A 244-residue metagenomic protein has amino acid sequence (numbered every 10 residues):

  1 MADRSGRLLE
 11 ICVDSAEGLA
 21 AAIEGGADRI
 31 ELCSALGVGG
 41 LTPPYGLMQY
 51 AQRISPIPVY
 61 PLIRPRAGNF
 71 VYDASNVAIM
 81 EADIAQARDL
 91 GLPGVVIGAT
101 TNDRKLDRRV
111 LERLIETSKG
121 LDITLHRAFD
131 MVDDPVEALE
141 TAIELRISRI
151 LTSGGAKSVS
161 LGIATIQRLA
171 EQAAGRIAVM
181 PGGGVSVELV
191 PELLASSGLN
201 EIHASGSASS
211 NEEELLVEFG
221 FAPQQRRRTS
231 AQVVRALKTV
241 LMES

Functional and structural regions predicted by a protein language model:
A2-S15, I63-E81, T100, I123-P135: Active-site mouth loops of central-metabolism enzymes
R7-V13, I30-L32, A51, V59-I63 (+5 more regions): Hydrophobic faces of well-ordered beta-strands that scaffold small-molecule active sites in alpha/beta enzyme cores
D14-G25, V71-A85, D130-L145, I166-P181 (+1 more regions): Catalytic cores of alpha/beta
S15-E17, S34-L36, P65-A67, T101-D103 (+4 more regions): Active-site-proximal loop/turn and secondary-structure-junction residues that shape catalytic pockets, frequently
R29-L41, Q86, L90-N102, I147-G162 (+2 more regions): Glycine-rich phosphate-binding active-site loops on the catalytic face of alpha/beta enzymes
P44-I115: Glycine/small-residue-rich loop that forms an oxyanion/phosphate-binding "nest" at active or ligand-binding sites
A67, A173-S244: C-terminal alpha-helical cap/extension of soluble enzyme domains
G91-R146: Hydrophobic, well-structured mid-protein blocks that either form specific transmembrane helices
